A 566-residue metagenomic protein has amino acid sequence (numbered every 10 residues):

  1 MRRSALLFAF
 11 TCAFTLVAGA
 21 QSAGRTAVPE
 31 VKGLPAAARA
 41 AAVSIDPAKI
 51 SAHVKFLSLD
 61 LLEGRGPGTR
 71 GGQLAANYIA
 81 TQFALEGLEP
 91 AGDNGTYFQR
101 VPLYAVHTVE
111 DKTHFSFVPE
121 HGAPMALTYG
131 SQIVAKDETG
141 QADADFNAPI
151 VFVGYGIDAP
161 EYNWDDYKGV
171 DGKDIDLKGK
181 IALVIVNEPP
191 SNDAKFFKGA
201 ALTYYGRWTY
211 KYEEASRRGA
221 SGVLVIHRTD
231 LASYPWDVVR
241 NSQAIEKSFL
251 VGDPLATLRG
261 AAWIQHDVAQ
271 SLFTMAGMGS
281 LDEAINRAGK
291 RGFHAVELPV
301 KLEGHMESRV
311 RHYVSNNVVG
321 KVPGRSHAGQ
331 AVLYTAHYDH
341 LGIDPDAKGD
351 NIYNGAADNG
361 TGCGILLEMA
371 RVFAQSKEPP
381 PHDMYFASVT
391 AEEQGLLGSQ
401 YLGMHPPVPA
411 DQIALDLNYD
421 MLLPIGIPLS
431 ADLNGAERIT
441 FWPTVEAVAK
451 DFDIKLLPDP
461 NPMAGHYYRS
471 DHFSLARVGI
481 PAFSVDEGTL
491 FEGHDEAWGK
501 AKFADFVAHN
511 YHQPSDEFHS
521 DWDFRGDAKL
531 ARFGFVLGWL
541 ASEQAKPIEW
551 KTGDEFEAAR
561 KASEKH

Functional and structural regions predicted by a protein language model:
L7-A18: Bacterial N-terminal signal peptides
Q21-A75, I79-P90, K551, H566: N-terminal hydrophobic or amphipathic helices/low-complexity stretches enriched in small/hydrophobic/Pro/Gly
G33, A38, E110, V118-A123 (+3 more regions): Soluble metallo-hydrolase cores and metallopeptidase-like ectodomains found primarily in the secretory/periplasmic
D60-D193, V310, V314-S315, T440: Noncatalytic luminal/extracellular "stalk/propeptide" segments of secretory-pathway proteins
A126-S131, Q141-A144, A148, L250-V251 (+4 more regions): Metal-dependent peptidase/peptidase-like ectodomains
L127-D253, T257-G260, N351-N354, D358 (+1 more regions): Extracellular/luminal Protease-associated
A200-G206, Y210, E214, L231 (+3 more regions): Acidic/histidine-rich catalytic neighborhood of metal-dependent amide-processing enzymes
R371, Q375, F491-R560: His/Asp/Glu-rich mid-to-C-terminal helical/loop segments that flank catalytic regions of hydrolases
